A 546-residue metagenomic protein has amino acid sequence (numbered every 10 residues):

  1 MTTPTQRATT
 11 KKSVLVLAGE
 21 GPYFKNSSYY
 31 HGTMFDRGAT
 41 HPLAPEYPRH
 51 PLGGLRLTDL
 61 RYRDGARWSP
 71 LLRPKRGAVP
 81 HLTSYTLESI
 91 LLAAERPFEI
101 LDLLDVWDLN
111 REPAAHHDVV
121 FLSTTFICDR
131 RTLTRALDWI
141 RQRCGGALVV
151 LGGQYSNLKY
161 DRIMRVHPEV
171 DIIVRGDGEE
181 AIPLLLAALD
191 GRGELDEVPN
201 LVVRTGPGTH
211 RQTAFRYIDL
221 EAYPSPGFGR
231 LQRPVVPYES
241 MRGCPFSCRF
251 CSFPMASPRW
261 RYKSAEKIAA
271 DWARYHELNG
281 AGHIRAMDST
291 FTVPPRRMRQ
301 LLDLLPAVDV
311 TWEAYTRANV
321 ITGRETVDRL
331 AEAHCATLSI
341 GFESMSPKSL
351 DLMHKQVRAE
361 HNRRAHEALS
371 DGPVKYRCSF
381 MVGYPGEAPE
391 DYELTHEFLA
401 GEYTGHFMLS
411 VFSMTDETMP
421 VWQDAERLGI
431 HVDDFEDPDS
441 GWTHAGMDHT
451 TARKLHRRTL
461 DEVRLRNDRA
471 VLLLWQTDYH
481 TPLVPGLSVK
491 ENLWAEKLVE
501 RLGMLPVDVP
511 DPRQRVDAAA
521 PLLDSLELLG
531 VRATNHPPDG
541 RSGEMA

Functional and structural regions predicted by a protein language model:
M1-L57, I100, E112-V119, Q423-A425 (+1 more regions): Radical SAM enzyme core and accessory elements
T2-V14, D64, R76, V198 (+3 more regions): N-terminal [4Fe-4S]-dependent radical SAM core
S13, D118-V119, I172, H283-R285: Structural motif
F24-K25, F246, R296, K348 (+4 more regions): Flexible glycine/acidic-rich beta-alpha junction loops that bind and position SAM and/or redox cofactors in anaerobic
T83, L87-T213, V411-M414, T418: Glycine-rich beta-alpha loop elements in corrinoid/cobalamin-binding modules across cobalamin-dependent enzymes
D161-H167, G386-A400: Catalytic cores of alpha/beta
E221-R377, V382-Y384, E397: Radical SAM [4Fe-4S] cluster-binding motif and immediate context
